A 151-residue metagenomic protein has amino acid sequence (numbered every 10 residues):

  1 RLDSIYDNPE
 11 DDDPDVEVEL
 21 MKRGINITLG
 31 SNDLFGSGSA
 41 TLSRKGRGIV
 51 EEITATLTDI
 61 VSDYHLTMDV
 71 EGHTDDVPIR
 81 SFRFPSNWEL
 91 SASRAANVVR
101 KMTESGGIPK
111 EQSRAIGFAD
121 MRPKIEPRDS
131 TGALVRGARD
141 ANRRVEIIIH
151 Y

Functional and structural regions predicted by a protein language model:
R1-L66: Periplasmic peptidoglycan-binding/tethering modules of Gram-negative envelope proteins
T28, L34-E52, T56, H73-Y151: Periplasmic OmpA-like peptidoglycan-binding domain that tethers envelope proteins to the cell wall
